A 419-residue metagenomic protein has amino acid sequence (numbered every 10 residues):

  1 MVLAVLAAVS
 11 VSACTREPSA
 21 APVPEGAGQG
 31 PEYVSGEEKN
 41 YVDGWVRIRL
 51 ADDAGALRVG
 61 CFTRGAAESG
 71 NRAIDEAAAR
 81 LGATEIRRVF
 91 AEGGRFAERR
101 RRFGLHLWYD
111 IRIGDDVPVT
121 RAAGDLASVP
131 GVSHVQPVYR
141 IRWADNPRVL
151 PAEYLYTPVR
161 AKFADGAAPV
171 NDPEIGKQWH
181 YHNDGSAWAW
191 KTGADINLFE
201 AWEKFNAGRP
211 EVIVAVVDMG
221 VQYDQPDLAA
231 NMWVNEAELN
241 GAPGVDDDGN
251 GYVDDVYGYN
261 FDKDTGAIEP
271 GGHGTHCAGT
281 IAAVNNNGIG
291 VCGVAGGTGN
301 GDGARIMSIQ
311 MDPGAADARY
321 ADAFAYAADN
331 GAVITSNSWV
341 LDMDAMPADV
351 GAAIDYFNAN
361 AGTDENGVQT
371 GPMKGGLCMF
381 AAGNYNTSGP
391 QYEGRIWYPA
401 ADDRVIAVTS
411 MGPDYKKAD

Functional and structural regions predicted by a protein language model:
V2-S10: Bacterial N-terminal signal peptides
V11-G36: Bacterial Sec-dependent N-terminal signal peptides
A21-V23, R95-D110, G124-I213, V221-D227 (+1 more regions): Protease zymogen maturation seam
I48, I86, I111, V132-V135 (+6 more regions): Generic structural signal for small/hydrophobic residues in well-ordered secondary structure, especially within
C61-G65, G70-A77, R121-V129: Short amphipathic alpha-helices in soluble, non-transmembrane regions that often serve as interface/regulatory elements
F199, V212, M219, N240-G241 (+6 more regions): Subtilisin-like peptidase catalytic core
M346-L377, R395-Y398: Catalytic-core regions built around general acid/base machinery
R395-D419: Extracellular S/T/G-rich loop segment that most often corresponds to the catalytic His/Ser-adjacent loop
